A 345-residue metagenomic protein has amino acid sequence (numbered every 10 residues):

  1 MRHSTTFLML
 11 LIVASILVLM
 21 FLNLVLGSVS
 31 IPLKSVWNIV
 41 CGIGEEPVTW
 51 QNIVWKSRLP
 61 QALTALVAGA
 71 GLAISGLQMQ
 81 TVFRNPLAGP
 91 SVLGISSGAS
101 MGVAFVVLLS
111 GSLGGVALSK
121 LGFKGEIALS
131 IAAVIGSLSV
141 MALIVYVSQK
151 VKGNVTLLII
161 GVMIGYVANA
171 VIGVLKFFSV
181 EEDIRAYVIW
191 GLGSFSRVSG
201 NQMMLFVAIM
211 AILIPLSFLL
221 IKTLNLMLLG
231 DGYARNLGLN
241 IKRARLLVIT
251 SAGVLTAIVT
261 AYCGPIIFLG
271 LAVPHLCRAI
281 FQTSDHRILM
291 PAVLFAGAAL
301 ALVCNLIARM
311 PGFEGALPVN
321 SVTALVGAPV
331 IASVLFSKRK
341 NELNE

Functional and structural regions predicted by a protein language model:
M1-E345: Alpha-helical transmembrane segments in inner-membrane proteins
